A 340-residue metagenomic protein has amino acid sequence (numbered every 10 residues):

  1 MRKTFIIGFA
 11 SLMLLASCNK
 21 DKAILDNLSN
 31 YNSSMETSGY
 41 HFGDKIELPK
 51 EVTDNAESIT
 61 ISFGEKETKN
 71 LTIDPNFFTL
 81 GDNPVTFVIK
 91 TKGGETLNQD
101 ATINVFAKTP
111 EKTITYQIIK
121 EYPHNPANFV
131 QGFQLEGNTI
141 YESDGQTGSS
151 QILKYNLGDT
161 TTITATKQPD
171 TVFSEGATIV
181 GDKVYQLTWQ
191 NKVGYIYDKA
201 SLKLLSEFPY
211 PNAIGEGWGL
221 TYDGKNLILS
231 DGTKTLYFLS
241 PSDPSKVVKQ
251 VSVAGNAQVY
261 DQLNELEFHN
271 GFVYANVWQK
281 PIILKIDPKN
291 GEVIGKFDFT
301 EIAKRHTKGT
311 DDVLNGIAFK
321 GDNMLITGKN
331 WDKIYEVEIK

Functional and structural regions predicted by a protein language model:
L15-S17: C-terminal motif of bacterial Sec signal peptides marking the signal peptidase cleavage site
K50-N70, Y155: Change to "...patches in solvent-exposed regions of secreted, membrane-anchored, or virion-exposed structural
L71-P84: Solvent-exposed segments in extracellular or luminal domains encompassing
F106-P126, L157-I163: A short helix->beta-strand "capping" segment at the edge of beta-propeller domains
P126-G137, D170-G181, P211-G224, A257-H269 (+1 more regions): Beta-rich, blade/repeat-based domains predominating in secreted/periplasmic proteins but also intracellular
E142-T147, Q186-K192, L229-K234, A275-Q279 (+1 more regions): Conserved beta-strand positions in repeat-built beta-propeller and related beta-rich domains
Y155-T160, D198-L202, P241-P244, D287-G291 (+1 more regions): Short loop/turn segments that connect beta-strands within beta-propeller blades
T160-Y197, L202-I214: Blade-loop segments of beta-propeller domains
